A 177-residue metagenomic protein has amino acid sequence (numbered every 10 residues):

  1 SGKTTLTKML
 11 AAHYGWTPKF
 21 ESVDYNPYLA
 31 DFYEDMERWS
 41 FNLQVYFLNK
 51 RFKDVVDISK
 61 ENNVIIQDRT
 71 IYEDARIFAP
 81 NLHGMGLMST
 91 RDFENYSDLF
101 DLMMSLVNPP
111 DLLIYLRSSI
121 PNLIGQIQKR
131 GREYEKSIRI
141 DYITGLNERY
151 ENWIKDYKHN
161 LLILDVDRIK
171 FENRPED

Functional and structural regions predicted by a protein language model:
S1: ATP-binding Walker
T4: Walker A/P-loop
A12-K50: Conserved substrate/cofactor phosphate-moiety recognition/catalytic segment in nucleotide-dependent phosphotransferases
L48-I65, D101-M104: Short amphipathic alpha-helices and their capping/turn segments at secondary-structure boundaries
D68-T70, D92-S97, L106-I127: Conserved phosphate-donor/acceptor-positioning beta-strand/loop module used by diverse small-molecule
R76-F93: A mobile, often basic/glycine-rich helix-loop segment that functions as the active-site lid/recognition loop
S89-V107, Y142, L146-W153: Substrate-engagement module of ASCE P-loop NTPases
I124-D177: NTP-dependent small-molecule kinase module
